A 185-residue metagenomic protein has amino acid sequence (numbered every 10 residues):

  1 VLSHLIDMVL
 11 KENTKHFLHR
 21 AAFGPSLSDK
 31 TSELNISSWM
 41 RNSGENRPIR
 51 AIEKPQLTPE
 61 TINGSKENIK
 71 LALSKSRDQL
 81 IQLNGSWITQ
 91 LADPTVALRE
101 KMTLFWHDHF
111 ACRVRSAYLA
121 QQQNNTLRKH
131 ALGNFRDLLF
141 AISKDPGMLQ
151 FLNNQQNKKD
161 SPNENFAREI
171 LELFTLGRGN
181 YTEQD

Functional and structural regions predicted by a protein language model:
L2-Q82, L91-D93, A97, E183: N-terminal module-boundary/linker segments of secreted carbohydrate-active enzymes
P25-E33, D78-D185: Primarily short, surface-exposed interaction patches in extracytoplasmic proteins
